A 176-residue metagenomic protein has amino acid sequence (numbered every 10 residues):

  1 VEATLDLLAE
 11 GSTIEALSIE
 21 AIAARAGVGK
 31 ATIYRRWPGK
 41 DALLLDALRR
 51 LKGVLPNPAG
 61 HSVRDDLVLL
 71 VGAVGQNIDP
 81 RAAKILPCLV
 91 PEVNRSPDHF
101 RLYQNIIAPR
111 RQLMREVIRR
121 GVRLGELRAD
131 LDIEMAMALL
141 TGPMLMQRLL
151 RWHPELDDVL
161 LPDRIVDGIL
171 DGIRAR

Functional and structural regions predicted by a protein language model:
V1-E20, A24-R25: Short, amphipathic alpha-helix enriched in basic
E10-I14, Y34-L44: HTH DNA-binding helix-turn interface
G29-K30: Short coil turns linking two alpha-helices in DNA-binding domains
G39-L44, V54-L55, L67: Short amphipathic alpha-helical segment with a characteristic S/N-K-E followed by hydrophobic residues
L55-K84: Hydrophobic alpha-helical connector segments
D65, I78-P87, P97-L124, I133-A138: Amphipathic alpha-helical packing segments from all-alpha helical-bundle domains
G72-I78, L86-R95, G168-G172: Helix-loop "lid/cap" segments that line or gate small-molecule binding pockets
F100, A108, V122-G168: Hydrophobic/aromatic-rich alpha-helical bundle segments in the mid-to-C-terminal region
